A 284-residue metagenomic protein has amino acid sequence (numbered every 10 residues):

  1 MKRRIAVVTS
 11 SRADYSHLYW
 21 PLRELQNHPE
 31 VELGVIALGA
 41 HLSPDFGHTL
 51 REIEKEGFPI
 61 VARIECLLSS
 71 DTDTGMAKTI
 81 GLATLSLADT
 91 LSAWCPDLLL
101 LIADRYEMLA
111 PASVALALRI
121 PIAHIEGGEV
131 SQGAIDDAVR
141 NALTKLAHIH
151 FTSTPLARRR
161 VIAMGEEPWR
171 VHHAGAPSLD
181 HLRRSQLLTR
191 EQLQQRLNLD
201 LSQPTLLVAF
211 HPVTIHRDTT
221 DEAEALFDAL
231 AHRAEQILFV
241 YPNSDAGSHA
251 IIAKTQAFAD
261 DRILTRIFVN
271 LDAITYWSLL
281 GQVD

Functional and structural regions predicted by a protein language model:
R4-S11, Y15-Q26, C66-P168: Active-site and donor-binding regions of nucleotide-sugar-utilizing enzymes
V7, V35-A37, L101, H124 (+3 more regions): Structural beta-sheet core signal
H28-G34, P59, R233-I237: A generic structural motif
E32, R119-P121, I149, Q236 (+1 more regions): Proline-centered loop/turn at the N-terminus of a beta-strand
E32-M76, S86: Conserved nucleotide-sugar phosphate-binding/catalytic loop shared by glycosyltransferases and other
G34-G39, H150, I237-N243: Short internal beta-strands
L42-P44, A147-T219: A nucleotide-sugar donor-handling region in carbohydrate enzymes
I53, L188-Q282: Donor-nucleotide binding loops and adjacent catalytic segments primarily of GT-B fold Leloir glycosyltransferases
